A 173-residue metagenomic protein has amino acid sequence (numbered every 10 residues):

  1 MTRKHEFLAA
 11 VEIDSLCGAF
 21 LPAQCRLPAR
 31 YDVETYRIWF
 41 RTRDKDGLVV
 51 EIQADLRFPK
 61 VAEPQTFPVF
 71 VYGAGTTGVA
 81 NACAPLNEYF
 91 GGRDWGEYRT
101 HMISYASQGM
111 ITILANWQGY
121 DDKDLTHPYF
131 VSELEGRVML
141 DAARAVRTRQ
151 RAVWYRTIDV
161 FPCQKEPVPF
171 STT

Functional and structural regions predicted by a protein language model:
M1-P64: Catalytic-loop region of hydrolases
T35, G92-D121, G136-R144: Active-site machinery of serine-nucleophile hydrolases
D44-Q53, R57-S107: Short, surface-exposed "cap/lid" segments of acyl-processing enzymes
K45, G75-A80, Q118-D122, E166-P169: Solvent-exposed loop/turn segments at secondary-structure junctions within structured extracellular/periplasmic domains
Q65-V69, S107-I113, R156-V160: Loop/turn elements at helix/coil->beta-strand transitions in domains of secreted/extracellular proteins
Y89-G96, T126-R137, K165: Alpha-helix capping and helix-loop boundary segments enriched in small/acidic/polar residues
Y129-A152, S171-T173: Alpha/beta-hydrolase active-site loop
A152-P167: Alpha/beta-hydrolase fold nucleophile elbow
